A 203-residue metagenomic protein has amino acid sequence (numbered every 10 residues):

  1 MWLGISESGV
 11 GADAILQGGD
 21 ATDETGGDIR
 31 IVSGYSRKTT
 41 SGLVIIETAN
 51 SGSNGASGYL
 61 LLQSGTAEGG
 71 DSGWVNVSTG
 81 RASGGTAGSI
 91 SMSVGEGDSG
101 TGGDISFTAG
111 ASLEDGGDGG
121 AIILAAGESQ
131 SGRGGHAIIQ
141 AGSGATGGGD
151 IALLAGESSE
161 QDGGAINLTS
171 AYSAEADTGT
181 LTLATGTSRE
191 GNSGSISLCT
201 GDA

Functional and structural regions predicted by a protein language model:
M1-A203: Surface-exposed, glycine- and small/polar-enriched segments that build interaction surfaces at terminal
